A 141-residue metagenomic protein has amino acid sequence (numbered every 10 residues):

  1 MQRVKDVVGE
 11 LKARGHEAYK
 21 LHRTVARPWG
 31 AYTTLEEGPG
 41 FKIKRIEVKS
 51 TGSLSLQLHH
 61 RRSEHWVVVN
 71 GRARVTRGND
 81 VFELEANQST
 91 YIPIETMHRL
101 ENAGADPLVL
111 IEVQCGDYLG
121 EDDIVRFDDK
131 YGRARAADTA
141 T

Functional and structural regions predicted by a protein language model:
M1-D6, A105-R126: A short hydrophobic beta-strand segment most commonly corresponding to one strand of the jelly-roll/cupin
M1-R45, K49-S55, I124-T141: A short, N-terminal "cap"/entry segment at the start of jelly-roll beta-barrel domains of the cupin/DSBH fold
L35-E36, R72, Y91, R99: A structural signal for the main folded, soluble domain(s) of proteins
S53, H65, R72-R74, M97 (+1 more regions): Structural motif
Q57-H60, H98: Histidine-centered active-site/metal-ligand motif
H59-N79: Glycine- and acidic-residue-biased ligand/ion/polar-headgroup-sensing regions
G78-M97: Short acidic-glycine-tyrosine-enriched beta hairpin
L100-G104: Asparagine-centered strand-capping/turn motif at beta-strand->loop junctions
